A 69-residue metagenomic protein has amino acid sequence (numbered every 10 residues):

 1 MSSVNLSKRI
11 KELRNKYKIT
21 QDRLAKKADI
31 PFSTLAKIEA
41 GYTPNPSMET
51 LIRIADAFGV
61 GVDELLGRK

Functional and structural regions predicted by a protein language model:
M1-K16: A short, Lys/Arg-rich alpha-helix, primarily the initiator
K11, A36-K37, L66: Key DNA-contacting residues within the recognition helix of helix-turn-helix
K11, N15, D29, A40: Residue-level detection of the helix-turn-helix DNA-binding "recognition helix"
N15, K26, D56: Alpha-helical residues within the helix-turn-helix
I19-K37: Short alpha-helical DNA-recognition segment
G41, R68: Conserved short acidic donor-positioning loop in nucleotide-sugar-dependent glycosyltransferases
E49-E64: DNA major-groove recognition helix of helix-turn-helix/homeodomain DNA-binding modules
